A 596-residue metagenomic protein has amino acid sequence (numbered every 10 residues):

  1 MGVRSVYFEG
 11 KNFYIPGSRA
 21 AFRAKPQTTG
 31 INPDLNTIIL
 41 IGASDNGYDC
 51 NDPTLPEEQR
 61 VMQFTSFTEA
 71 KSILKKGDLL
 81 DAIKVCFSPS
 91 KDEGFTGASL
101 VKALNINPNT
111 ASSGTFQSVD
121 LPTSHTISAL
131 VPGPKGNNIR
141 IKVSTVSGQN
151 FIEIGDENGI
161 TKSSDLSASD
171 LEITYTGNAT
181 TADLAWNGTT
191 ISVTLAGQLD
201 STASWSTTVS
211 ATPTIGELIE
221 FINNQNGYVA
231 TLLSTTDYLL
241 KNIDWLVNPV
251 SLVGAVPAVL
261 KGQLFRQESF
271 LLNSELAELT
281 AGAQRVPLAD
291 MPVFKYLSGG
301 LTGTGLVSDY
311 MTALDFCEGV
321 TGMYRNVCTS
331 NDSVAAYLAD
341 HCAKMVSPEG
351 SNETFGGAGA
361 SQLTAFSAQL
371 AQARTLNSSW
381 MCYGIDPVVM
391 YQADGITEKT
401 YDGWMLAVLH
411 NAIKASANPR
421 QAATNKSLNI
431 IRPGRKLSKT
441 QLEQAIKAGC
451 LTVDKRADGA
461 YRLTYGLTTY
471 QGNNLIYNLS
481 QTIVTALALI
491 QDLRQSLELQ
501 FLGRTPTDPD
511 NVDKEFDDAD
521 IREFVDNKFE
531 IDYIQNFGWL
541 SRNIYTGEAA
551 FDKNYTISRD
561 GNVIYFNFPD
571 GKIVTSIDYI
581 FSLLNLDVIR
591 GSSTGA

Functional and structural regions predicted by a protein language model:
M1-L104, A358-A365, A371-A596: Structured, hydrophobic secondary-structure cores that serve as assembly/anchoring elements
G2-N377, I396, A596: Polar low-complexity, Ser/Thr/Gly/Ala/Asp/Asn-rich disordered segments used for subunit assembly and tip/surface
